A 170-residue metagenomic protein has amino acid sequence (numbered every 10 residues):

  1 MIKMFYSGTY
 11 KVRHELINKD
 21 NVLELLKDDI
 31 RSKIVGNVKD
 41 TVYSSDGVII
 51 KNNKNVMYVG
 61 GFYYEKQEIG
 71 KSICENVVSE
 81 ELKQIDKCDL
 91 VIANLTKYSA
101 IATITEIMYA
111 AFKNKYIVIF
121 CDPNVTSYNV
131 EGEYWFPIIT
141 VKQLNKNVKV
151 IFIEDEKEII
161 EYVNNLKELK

Functional and structural regions predicted by a protein language model:
M1-K170: Conserved catalytic or regulatory cores that recognize and/or transform ribose-phosphate-containing ligands
